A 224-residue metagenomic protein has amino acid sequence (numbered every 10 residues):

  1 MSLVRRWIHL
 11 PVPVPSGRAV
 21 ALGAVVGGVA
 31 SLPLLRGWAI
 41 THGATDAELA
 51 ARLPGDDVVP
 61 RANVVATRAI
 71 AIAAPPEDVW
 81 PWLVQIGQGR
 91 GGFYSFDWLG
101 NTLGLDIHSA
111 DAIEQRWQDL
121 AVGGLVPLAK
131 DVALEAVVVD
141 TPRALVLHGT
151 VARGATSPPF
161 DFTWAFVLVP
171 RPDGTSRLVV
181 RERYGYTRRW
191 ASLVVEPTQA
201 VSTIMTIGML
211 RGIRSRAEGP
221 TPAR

Functional and structural regions predicted by a protein language model:
M1-R6, P158, T198, P222-R224: Charged, low-complexity N-terminal segments of organelle-associated membrane proteins
S2-G37: Hydrophobic alpha-helical topogenic segments used for membrane insertion/localization
S16-L22, R68-I70, P142: The feature preferentially marks the first beta-strand/turn patch immediately downstream of a bacterial lipoprotein
G23-V65: Short acidic N-proximal helix/loop "leader" segments that mark the beginning of a domain or an inter-domain linker
V26-L35, S157-L168: Short charge-dense sequence patches
E48-L53, V179-E182, Y186: N-proximal short alpha-helices
V59, A71-A73, E77-D78, V84-A165 (+4 more regions): Glycine-rich portal/gate segments that line the openings of hydrophobic small-molecule binding cavities
L193-M205: Short alpha-helix boundary/capping segments
